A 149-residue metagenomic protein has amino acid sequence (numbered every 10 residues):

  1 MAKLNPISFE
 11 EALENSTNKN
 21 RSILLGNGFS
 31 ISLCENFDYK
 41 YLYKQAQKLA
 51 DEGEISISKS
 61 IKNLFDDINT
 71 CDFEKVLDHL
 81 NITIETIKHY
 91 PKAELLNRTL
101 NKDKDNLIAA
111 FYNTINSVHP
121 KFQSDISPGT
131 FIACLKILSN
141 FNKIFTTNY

Functional and structural regions predicted by a protein language model:
M1-Y149: Gly/serine-rich nucleotide phosphate-binding loop at the start of the catalytic core of nucleotide/ADP-ribose-handling
